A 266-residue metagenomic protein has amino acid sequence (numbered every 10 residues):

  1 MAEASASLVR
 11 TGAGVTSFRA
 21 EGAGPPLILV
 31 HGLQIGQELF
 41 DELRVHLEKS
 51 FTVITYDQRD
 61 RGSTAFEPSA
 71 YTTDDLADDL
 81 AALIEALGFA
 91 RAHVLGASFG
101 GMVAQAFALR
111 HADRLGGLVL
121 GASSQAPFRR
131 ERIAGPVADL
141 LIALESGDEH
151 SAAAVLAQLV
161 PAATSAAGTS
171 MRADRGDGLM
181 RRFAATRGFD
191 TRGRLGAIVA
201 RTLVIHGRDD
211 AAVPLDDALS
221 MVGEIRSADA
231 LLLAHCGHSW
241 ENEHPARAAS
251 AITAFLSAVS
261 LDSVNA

Functional and structural regions predicted by a protein language model:
G14-F66: Conserved HGGG/HGGXW glycine-rich cap/lid loop of the alpha/beta-hydrolase fold
D41, I54-L95, S250: Active-site loop/oxyanion-hole signature of alpha/beta-hydrolase fold enzymes
Q105, L109-R110, G116-E145: Flexible "cap/lid" loop of the alpha/beta hydrolase fold
E131, G147-A197: Conserved alpha/beta-hydrolase catalytic His-Asp/Glu region
I198, V204-H206: Short beta-strand/loop motif that positions the catalytic acidic residue of the alpha/beta-hydrolase fold
D209-V213: Acidic catalytic loop of the alpha/beta-hydrolase fold
L219-S239: Catalytic histidine neighborhood in serine/cysteine hydrolases with alpha/beta-hydrolase-type architecture
C236-A249: Catalytic histidine-centered segment of alpha/beta-hydrolase-like enzymes
